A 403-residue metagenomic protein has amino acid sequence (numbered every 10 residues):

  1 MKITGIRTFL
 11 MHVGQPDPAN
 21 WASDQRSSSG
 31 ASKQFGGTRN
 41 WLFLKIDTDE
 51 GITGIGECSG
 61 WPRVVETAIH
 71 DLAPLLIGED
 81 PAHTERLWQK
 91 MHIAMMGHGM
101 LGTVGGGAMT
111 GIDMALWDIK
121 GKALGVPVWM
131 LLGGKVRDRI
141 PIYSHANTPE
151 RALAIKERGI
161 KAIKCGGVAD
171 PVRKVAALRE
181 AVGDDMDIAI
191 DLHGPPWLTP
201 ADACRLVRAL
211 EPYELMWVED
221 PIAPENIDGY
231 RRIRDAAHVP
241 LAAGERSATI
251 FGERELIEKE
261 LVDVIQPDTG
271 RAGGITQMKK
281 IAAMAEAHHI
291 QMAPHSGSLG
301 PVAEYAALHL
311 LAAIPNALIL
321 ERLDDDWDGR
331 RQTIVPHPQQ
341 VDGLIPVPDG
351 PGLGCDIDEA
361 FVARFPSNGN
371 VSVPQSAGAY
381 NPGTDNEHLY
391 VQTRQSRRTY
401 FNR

Functional and structural regions predicted by a protein language model:
M1-T4, T8-M11, Q15, G30 (+3 more regions): Flexible C-terminal active-site loop/helix
I3, G51, L72, I112 (+7 more regions): Conserved, mostly hydrophobic/aromatic
A19-G30: Short Pro/Gly-enriched beta-strand edge/turn motifs at strand-loop
S23-D24, R208, E214, E225-P240 (+1 more regions): Shared catalytic-loop signature of beta/alpha-barrel
L42-T48, H337-P338: Short beta-strand elements
D47-A123, N386, R394-R403: Metal- or metallocofactor-binding catalytic centers and their adjacent structured scaffolds across diverse enzyme
G54-G56, I142-S144, I163-C165, M186-L192 (+5 more regions): Hydrophobic faces of well-ordered beta-strands that scaffold small-molecule active sites in alpha/beta enzyme cores
M130-A237: Metal-dependent enolase-superfamily TIM-barrel catalytic cores that perform enediolate-based chemistry
